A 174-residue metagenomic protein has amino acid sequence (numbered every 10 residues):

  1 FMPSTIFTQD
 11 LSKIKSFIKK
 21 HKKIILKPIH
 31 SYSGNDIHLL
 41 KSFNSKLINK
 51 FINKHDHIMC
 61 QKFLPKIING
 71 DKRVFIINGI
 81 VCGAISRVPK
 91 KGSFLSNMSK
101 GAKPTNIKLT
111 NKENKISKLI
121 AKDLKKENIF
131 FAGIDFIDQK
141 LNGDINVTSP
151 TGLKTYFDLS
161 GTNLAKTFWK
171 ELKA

Functional and structural regions predicted by a protein language model:
F1-S16: Conserved N-proximal alpha/beta basic substrate-recognition cap immediately N-terminal to, or forming the N-lobe
P3, N35, K72, I134 (+1 more regions): Change "...and in nucleic-acid phosphodiester-cleaving endonucleases..." to "...and in nucleic-acid processing enzymes
L11-S12, K19-K23, I29-I116, I120 (+1 more regions): Phosphate-binding site of ATP-dependent enzymes
K15, Y32, S149-T151: Hydrophobic positions within alpha-helical membrane elements
P28, K62, I85-S86, F136-D138 (+1 more regions): Active-site proximal loops enriched in glycine and acidic residues that flank catalytic Cys/His/Asp and coordinate
K108-A174: ATP-dependent carboxylate activation and anion-phosphoryl transfer catalytic cores that bind Mg-ATP to form
